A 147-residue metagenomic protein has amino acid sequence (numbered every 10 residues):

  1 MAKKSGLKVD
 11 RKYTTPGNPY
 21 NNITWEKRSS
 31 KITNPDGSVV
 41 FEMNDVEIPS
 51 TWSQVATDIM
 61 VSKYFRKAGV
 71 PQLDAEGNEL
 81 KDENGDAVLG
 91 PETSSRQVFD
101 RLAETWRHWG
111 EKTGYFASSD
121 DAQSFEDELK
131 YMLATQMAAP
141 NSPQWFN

Functional and structural regions predicted by a protein language model:
M1-N147: Extended catalytic cores of very large enzyme megasubunits
